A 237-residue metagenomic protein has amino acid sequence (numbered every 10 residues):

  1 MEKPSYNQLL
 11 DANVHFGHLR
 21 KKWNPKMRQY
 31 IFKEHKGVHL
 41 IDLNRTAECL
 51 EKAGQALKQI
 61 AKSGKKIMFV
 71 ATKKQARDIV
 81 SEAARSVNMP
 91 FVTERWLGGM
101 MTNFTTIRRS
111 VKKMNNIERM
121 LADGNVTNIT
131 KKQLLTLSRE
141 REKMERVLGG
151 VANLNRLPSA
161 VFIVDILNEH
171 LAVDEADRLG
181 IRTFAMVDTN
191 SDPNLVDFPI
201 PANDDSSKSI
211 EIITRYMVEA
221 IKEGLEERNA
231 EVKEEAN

Functional and structural regions predicted by a protein language model:
M1-K66, T72-K73, R77-M120, K131-L134 (+3 more regions): N-terminal cationic and glycine-rich segments that engage phosphates or anionic surfaces
N13, F69, V161, I213: Residue-level signature of catalytic and energy-coupling elements of molecular machines, predominantly ATP/GTP-dependent
E48, L135, K208-I212: A generic "alpha-helical surface" signal
V70-K73, I163-D165: Short His-Asn-centered micro-motif
Q75-A76, N168, D205: Glycine-/small-residue-rich active-site loops that bind phosphorylated ligands and cofactors
V87, V92-N194: Long, charge-patterned amphipathic alpha-helical coiled-coil/hairpin "stalk" segments used as oligomerization
L171-E226: Short glycine/threonine-rich loop/turn motifs
